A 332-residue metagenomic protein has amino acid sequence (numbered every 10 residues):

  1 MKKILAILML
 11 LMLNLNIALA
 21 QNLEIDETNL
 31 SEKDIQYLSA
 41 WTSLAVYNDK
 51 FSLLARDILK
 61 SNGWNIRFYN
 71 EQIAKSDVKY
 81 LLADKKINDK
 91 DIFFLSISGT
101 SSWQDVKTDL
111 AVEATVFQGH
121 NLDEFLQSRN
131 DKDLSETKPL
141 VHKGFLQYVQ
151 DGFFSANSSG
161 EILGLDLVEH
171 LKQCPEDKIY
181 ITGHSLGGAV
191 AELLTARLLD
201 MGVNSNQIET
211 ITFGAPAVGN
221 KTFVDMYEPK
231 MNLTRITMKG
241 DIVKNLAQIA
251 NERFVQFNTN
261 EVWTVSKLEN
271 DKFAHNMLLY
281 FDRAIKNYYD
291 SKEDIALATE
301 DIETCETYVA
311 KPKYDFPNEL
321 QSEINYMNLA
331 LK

Functional and structural regions predicted by a protein language model:
M1-I4: Positively charged n-region of N-terminal signal peptides that target proteins for export
I7-N16: Bacterial N-terminal signal peptides
A18-N22: Boundary at the C-terminal end of the N-terminal hydrophobic targeting segment
Y47-L81: Extended, Lys/Arg-enriched charged tracts that mediate electrostatic binding to polyanionic substrates
R67-T182, D200-Q207, K230-N232: A conserved cap/lid and substrate-binding interface adjacent to the catalytic center of lipid-processing enzymes
L165-A247: Serine-dependent carboxylesterase/thioesterase catalytic core of lipase-like alpha/beta-hydrolase/SGNH enzymes
N220-K332: Lipolytic serine-hydrolase domain surface
